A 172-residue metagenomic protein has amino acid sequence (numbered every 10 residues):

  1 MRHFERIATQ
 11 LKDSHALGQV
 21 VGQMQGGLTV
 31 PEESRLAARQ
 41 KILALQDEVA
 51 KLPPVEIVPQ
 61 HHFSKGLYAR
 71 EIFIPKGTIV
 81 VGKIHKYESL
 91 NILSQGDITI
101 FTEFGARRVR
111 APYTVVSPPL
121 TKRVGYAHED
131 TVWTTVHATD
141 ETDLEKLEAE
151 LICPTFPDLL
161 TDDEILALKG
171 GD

Functional and structural regions predicted by a protein language model:
M1-E71, I165-D172: A short, N-terminal "cap"/entry segment at the start of jelly-roll beta-barrel domains of the cupin/DSBH fold
L67-H85: Conserved short histidine dyad/triad with adjacent acidic residue
F73, T102-R123: Short acidic-glycine-tyrosine-enriched beta hairpin
T78, K86-Y87, G105, T121 (+2 more regions): A generic "binding-loop/recognition-motif" signal
V80-G82, I100-F101, S117-P118, K122-H128 (+1 more regions): Short beta-strand His + acidic residue motifs that chelate non-heme Fe in jelly-roll/DSBH and cupin folds
H85-F104: Glycine- and acidic-residue-biased ligand/ion/polar-headgroup-sensing regions
S94-Q95, A111, E129: A cytosolic small-molecule/anion-sensing beta-strand core signal
H128-D172: Double-stranded beta-helix
